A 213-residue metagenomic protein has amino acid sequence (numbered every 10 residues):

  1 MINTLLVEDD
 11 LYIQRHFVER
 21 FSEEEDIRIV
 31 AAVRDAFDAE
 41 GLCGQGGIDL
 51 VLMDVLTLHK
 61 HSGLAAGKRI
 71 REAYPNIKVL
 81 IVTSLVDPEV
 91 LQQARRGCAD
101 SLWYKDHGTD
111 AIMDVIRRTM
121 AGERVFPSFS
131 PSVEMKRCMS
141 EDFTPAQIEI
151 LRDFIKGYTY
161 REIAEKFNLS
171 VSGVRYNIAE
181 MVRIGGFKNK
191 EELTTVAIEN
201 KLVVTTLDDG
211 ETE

Functional and structural regions predicted by a protein language model:
E8: Conserved acidic carboxylate
L11-A31: Two-component/phosphorelay signaling modules centered on CheY-like receiver
A32-L50, L58: Acidic, metal-coordinating helix/loop segments flanking the phosphotransfer/catalytic sites of two-component signaling
D54-L56, T83: Active-site residues of response regulator receiver
L64-N76: Short amphipathic alpha-helix used as the core "switch/output" element in two-component signaling
L91-R95, D100-D142, L202: Short, flexible helix-to-coil linker/hinge segments that flank and couple to helix-turn-helix
T159-E192: Recognition helix of helix-turn-helix DNA-binding domains
V182-E213: Basic, Lys/Arg-enriched C-terminal extension of HTH/homeodomain DNA-binding domains
